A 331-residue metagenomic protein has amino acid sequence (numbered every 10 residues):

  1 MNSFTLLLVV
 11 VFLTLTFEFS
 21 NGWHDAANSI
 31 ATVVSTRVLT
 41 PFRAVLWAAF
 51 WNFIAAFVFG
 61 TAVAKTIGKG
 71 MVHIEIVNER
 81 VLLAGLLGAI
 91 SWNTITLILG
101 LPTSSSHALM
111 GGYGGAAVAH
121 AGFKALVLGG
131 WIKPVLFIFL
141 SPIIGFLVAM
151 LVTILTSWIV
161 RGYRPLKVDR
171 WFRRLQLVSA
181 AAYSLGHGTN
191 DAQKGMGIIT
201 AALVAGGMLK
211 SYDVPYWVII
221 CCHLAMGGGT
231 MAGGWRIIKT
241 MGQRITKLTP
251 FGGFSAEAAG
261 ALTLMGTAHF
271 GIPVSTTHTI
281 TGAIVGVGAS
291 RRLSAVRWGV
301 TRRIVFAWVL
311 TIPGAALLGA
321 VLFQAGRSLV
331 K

Functional and structural regions predicted by a protein language model:
M1-K331: Multi-pass alpha-helical transmembrane bundle typical of ion/small-solute transporters and intramembrane aspartyl
